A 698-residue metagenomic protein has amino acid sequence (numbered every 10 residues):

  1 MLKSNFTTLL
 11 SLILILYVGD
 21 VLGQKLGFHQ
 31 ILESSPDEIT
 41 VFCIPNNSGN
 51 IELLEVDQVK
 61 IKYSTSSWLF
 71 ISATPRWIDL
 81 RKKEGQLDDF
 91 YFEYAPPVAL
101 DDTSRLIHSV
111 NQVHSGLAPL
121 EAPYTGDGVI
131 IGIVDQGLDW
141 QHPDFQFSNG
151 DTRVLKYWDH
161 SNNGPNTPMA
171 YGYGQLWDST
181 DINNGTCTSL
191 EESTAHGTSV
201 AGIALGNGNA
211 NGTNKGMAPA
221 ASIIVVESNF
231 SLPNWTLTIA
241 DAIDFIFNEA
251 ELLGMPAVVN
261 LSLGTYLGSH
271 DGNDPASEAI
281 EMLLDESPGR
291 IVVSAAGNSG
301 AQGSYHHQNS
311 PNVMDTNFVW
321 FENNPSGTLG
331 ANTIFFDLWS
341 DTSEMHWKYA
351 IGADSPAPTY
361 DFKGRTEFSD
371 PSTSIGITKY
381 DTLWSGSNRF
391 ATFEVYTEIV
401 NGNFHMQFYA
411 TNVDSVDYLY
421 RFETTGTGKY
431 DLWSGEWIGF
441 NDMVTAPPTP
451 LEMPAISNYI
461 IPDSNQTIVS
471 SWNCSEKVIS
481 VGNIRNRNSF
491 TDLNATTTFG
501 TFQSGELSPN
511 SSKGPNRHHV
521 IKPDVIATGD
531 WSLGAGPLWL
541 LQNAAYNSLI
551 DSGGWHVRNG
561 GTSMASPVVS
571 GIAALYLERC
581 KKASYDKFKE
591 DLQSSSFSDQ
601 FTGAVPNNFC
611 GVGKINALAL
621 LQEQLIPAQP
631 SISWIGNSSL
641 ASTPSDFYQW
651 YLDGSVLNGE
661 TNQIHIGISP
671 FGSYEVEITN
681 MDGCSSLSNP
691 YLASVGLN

Functional and structural regions predicted by a protein language model:
N47-I130, G137-G150, I468: Autoinhibitory propeptides
A118-L237, G254, S287-I291, Q302-Y305 (+7 more regions): Subtilisin-like serine protease catalytic core
L138-T198, L253, S355-P450, S548 (+1 more regions): Active-site core segment of subtilase-fold serine proteases
V154, A257-D361, Q407-G534, S595-S596: Catalytic-core segments of hydrolase enzymes
A201-A204, I224-W235, D244-A257, T333-T359 (+2 more regions): Hydrolase catalytic cores
L252, P256-T265, S269-G272, S287-R290 (+5 more regions): C-terminal subdomain of the subtilisin-like protease fold in secreted/lumenal serine endopeptidases
W634-P644: A short beta-strand segment in extracellular, disulfide-stabilized domains
Q649-I668: Surface-exposed, flexible coil segments in extracellular/virion-facing regions
